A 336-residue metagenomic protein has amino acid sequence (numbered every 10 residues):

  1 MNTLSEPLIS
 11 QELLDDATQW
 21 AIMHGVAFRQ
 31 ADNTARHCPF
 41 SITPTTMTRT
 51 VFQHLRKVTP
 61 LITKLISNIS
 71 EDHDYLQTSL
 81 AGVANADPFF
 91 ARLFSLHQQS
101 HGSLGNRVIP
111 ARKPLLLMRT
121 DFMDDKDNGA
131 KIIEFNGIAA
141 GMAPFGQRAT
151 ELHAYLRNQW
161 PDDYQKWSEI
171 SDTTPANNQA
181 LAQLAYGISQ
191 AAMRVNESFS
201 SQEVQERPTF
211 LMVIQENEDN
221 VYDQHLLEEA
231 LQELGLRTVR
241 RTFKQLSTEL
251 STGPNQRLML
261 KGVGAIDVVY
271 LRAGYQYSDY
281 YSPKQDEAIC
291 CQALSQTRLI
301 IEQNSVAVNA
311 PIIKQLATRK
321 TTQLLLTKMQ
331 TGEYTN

Functional and structural regions predicted by a protein language model:
M1-N336: Preference for protein termini
